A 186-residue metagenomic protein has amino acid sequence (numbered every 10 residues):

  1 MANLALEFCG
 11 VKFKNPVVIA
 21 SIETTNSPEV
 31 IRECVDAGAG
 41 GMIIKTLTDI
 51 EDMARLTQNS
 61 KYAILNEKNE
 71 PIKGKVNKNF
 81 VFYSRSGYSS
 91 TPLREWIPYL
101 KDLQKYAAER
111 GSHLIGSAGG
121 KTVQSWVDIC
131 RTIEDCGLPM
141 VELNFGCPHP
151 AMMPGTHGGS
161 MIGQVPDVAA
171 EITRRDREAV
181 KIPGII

Functional and structural regions predicted by a protein language model:
N3-F13, V18-I186: Active-site entrance/lid segments in N-terminal catalytic domains of soluble metabolic enzymes
